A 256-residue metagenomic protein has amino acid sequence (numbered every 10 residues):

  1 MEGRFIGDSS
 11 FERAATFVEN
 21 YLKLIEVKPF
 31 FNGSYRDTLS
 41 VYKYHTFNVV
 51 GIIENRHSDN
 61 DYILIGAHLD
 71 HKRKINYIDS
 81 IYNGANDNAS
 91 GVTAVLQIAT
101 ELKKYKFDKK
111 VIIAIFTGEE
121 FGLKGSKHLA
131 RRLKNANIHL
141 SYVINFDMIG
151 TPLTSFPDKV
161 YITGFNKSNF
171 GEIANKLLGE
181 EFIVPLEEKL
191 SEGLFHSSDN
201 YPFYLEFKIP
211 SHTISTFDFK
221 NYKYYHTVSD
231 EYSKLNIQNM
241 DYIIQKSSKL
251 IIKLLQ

Functional and structural regions predicted by a protein language model:
M1-E2, E19-K28, Q97-F107, R131-N135 (+3 more regions): Sec-exported extracytoplasmic/periplasmic mature domains
M1-G3, L22, P29, V41-Y44 (+8 more regions): Solvent-exposed loop/turn segments at secondary-structure junctions within structured extracellular/periplasmic domains
M1-R13, I25, I144, M148 (+1 more regions): N-terminal capping segment at the start of a domain
M1-S9, R36-S40, I78-N88, I115-F116 (+3 more regions): Second-shell loop/turn segments in exported
G3-E54: A non-catalytic alpha/beta surface segment that caps or lines the substrate-entry region of metallo-dependent hydrolase
G33, S155-Q256: Active-site-adjacent substrate-binding region of metalloamidase/peptidase-like peptide-processing proteins
H45-N48, D79-N169, I173, L177: Acidic/histidine-rich catalytic neighborhood of metal-dependent amide-processing enzymes
V49-I52, Y62-G66, I112-I115, L140-F146 (+5 more regions): Structural recognition of the beta-strand scaffold that forms the well-ordered cores of secreted hydrolase catalytic
